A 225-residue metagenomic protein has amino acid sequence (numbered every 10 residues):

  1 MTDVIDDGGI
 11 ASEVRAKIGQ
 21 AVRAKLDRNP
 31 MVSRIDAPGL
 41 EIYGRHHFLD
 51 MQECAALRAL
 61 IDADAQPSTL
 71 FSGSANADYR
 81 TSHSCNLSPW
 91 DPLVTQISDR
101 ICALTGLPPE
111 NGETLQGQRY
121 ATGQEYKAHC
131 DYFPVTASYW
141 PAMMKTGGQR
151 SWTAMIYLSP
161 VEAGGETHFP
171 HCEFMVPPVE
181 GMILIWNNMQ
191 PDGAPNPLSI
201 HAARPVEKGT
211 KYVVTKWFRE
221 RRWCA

Functional and structural regions predicted by a protein language model:
M1-I185, M189-A225: Fe(II)/2-oxoglutarate oxygenase catalytic core
